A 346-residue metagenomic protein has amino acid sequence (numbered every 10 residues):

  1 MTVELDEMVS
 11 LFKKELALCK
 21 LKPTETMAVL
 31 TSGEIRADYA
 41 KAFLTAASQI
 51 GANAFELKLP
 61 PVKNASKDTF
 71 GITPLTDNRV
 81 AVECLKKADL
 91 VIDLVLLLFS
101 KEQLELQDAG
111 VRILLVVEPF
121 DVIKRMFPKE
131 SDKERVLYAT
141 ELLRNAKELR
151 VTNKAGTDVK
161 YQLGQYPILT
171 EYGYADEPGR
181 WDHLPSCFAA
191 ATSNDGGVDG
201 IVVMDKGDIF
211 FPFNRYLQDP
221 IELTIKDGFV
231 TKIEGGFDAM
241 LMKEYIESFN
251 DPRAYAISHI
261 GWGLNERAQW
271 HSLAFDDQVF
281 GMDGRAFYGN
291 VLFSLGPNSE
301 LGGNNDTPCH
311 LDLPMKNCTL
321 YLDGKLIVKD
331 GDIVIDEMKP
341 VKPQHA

Functional and structural regions predicted by a protein language model:
M1-Q218, D251, Y321-G331, I335-A346: Active-site bordering "gate/hinge" segments that shape substrate access to catalytic or cofactor-binding pockets
T31, M204-K206, I225-D227, E234-F237 (+3 more regions): Active-site proximal loops enriched in glycine and acidic residues that flank catalytic Cys/His/Asp and coordinate
E148-T152, I221-T224, V230-I233, V291 (+1 more regions): Short polybasic amphipathic segments
D199, Q218-P220, D227, A254-H259 (+3 more regions): Active-site lining segments that contact anionic ligands and/or coordinate catalytic metals
F213-M242: Long, well-ordered mid-to-C-terminal structural blocks that present hydrophobic/aromatic surfaces
N214-R215, H271-A274, N304-D306: Short conserved micro-motifs at the rims of enzyme active sites and ligand-binding pockets
K232-L295: Dual-mode signal for accessory low-complexity, basic/Gly-rich regions
Q278-H345: Internal helix-turn-beta structural module
